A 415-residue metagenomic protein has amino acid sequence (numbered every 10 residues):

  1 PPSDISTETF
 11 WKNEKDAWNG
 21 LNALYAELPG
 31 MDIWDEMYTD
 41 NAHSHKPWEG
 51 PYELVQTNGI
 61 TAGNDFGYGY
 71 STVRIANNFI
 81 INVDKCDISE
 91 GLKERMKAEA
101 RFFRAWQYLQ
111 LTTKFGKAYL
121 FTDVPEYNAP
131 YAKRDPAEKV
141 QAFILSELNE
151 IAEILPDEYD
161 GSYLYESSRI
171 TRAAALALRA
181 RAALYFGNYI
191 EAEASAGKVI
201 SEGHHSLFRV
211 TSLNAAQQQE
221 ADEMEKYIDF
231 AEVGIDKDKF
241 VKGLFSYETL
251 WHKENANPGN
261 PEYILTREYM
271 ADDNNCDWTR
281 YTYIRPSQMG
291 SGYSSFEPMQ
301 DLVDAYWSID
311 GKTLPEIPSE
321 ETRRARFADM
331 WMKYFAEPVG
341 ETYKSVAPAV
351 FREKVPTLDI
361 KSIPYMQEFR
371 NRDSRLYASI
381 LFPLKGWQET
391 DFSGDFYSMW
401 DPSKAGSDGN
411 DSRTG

Functional and structural regions predicted by a protein language model:
P1-K46, Y185-G406: An aromatic- and glycine-enriched ligand-binding surface/loop that stacks and positions planar moieties
W11-M31, K46-F115, N128-A142, S146-Y163 (+4 more regions): Conserved, well-structured interaction surfaces
G67, G161-A173, Y185, Y189: Outer-membrane beta-barrel proteins
A105, R179-Y189: Extended amphipathic alpha-helical segments enriched in small hydrophobics
T112-D123, Y189-A194: Short, well-structured active-site flanking segments
F115, I170, A177, E202 (+1 more regions): Short, solvent-exposed loop/turn segments at the edges of secondary structure
G409-G415: Long, K/E/R/D-enriched contiguous segments that form extended
